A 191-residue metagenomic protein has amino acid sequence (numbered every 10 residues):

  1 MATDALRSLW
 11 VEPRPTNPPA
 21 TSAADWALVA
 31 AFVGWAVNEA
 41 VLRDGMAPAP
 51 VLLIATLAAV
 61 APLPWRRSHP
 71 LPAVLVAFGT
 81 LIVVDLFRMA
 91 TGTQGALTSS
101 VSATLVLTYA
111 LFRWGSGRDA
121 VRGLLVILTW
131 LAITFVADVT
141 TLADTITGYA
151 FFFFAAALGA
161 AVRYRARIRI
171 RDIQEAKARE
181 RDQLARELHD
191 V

Functional and structural regions predicted by a protein language model:
M1-R179: Hydrophobic alpha-helical segments
A176-V191: Histidine-centered phosphotransfer motif of kinases
